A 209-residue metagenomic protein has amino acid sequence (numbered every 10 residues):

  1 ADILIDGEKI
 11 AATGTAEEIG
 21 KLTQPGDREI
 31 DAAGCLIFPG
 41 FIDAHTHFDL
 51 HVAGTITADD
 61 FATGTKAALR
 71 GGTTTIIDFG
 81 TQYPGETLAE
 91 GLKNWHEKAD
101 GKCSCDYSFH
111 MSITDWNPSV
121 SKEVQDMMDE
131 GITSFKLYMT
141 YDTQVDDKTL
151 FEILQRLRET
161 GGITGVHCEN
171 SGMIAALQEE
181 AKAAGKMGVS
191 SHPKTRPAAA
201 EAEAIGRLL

Functional and structural regions predicted by a protein language model:
A1-P39: Histidine-rich, glycine-flanked metal-binding segment
I5, I56-D59, T63, E86 (+4 more regions): Conserved active-site and cofactor/substrate-binding residues in soluble primary-metabolism enzymes
G7, T13-G14, A32-A33, G40-A44 (+4 more regions): Fold-independent oxyanion-binding glycine-rich loops and adjacent beta-strand/coil segments at enzyme active sites
L22-T23, G80, E86-L88, S119 (+2 more regions): Short Asp/Glu-rich motifs
T23, H96-A99, C103, L154-G161: Structural signal for hydrophobic packing residues in well-ordered secondary-structure cores of soluble enzyme domains
A32-K102, S119: Metal-associated gating/positioning segment near the N- to mid-region
T63-E86, D100-D115, E130-Q144, G161-G165 (+2 more regions): Divalent metal-dependent hydrolysis catalytic cores, especially in the metallo-beta-lactamase
S119-L209: Histidine/acidic residue-rich metal-binding segments in metalloenzymes
